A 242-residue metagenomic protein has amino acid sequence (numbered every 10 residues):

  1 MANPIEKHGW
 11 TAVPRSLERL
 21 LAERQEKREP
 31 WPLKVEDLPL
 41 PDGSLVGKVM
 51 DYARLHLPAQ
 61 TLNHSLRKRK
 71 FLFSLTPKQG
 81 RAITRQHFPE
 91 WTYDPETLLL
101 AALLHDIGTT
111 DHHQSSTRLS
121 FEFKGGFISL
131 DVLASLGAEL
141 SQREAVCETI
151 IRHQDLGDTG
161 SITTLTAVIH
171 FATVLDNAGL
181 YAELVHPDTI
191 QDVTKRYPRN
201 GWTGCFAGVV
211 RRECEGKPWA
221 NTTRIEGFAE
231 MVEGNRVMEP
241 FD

Functional and structural regions predicted by a protein language model:
M1-K34, H56-L62, F73-T92, A138 (+1 more regions): Divalent metal-dependent phosphate-bond-processing catalytic cores, especially two-metal-ion Mg2+/Mn2+ enzymes that act
K27, S44, L66-R67, K124-I128: Short linear motifs at secondary-structure transitions and domain/linker junctions
L33, K48-V49, H105, L130: General secondary-structure edge motif
P41-G47, A101-A102: Active-site-adjacent bridging/hinge elements
L45-R69, F73, G108-H112: Active-site flanking loop/helix segments enriched in acidic
R69-L72, T76, G80, I128-S129 (+1 more regions): Buried hydrophobic packing segments
D94-V193: Divalent metal-dependent catalytic cores for phosphoryl transfer on phosphate-bearing substrates
